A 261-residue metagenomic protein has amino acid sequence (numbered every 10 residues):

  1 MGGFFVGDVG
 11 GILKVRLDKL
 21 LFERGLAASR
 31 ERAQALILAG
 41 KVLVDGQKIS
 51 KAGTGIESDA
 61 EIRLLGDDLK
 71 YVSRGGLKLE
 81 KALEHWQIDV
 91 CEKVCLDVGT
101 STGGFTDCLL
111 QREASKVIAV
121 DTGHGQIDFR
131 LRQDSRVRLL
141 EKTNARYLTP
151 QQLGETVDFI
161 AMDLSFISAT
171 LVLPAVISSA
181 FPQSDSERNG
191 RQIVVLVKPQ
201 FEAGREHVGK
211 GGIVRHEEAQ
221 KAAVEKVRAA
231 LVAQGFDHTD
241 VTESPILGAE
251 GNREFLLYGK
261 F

Functional and structural regions predicted by a protein language model:
V9-S58, V94: A basic, amphipathic helix-loop patch mediating RNA/tRNA/ribosome contacts
C91-S101: Conserved class I S-adenosyl-L-methionine
G103-G104, G125: Glycine-rich SAM-binding Motif I of class I
C108-K116: Conserved S-adenosyl-L-methionine
I118-I167: S-adenosyl-L-methionine
T170-R191: A short glycine-rich, Lys/Arg-flanked "PGG" loop and its adjoining helix->strand segment in the class I
P199-H216: Short, glycine-/aromatic-enriched active-site segment of Class I SAM-dependent methyltransferases
I246-F261: Core SAM-dependent methyltransferase catalytic element
